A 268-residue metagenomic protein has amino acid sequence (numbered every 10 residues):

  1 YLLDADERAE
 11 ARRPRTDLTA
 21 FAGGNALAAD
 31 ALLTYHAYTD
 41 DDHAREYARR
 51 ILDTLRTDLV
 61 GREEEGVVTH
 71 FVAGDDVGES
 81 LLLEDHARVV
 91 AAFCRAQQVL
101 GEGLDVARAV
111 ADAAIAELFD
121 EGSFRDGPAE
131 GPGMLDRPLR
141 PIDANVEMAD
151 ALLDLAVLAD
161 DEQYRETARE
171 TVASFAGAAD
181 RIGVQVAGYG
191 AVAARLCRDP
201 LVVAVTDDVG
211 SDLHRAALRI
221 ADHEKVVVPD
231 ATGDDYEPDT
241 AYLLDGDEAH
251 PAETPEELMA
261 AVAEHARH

Functional and structural regions predicted by a protein language model:
Y1-H268: Glycan-recognition and catalytic cores of secretory/periplasmic carbohydrate-active enzymes
